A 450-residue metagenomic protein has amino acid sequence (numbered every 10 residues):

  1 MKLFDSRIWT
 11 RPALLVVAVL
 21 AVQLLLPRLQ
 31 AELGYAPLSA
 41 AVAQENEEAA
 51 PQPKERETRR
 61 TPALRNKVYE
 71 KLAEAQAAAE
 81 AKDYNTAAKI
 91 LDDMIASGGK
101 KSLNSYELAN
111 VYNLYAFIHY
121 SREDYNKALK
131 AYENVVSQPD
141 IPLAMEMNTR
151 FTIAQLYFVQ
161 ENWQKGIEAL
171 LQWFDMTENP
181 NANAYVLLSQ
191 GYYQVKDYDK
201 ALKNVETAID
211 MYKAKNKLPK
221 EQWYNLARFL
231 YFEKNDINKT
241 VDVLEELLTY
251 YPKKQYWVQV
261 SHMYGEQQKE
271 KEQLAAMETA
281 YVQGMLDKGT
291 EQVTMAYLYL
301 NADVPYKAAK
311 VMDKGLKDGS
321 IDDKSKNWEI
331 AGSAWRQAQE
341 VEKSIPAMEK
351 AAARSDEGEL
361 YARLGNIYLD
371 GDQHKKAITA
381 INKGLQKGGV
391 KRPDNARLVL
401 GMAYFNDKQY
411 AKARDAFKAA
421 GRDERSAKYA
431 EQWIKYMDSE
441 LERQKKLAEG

Functional and structural regions predicted by a protein language model:
L3, L26-E133, A144-N148, R425-G450: N-terminal leader/linker segments that initiate helical-solenoid repeat arrays
E57-A63, A96-N104, V136-P142, L171-N179 (+7 more regions): Solenoid-like repeat scaffolds
L64-A73, N104-Y112, P142-T152, T177-L187 (+7 more regions): Generic helix N-cap/helix-start motif at coil->alpha-helix transitions
S325-Q339, I345-D394: Alpha-helical adaptor scaffolds
